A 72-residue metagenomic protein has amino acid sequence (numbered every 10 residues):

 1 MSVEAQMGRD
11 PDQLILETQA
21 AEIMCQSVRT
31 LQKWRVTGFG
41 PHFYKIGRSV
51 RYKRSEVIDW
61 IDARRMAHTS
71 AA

Functional and structural regions predicted by a protein language model:
M1-Q13, S70: A detector for short, charged/polar N-terminal pre-domain segments
E17, E22-I58, A63-A67: Major-groove DNA-recognition helix of helix-turn-helix-type DNA-binding domains
